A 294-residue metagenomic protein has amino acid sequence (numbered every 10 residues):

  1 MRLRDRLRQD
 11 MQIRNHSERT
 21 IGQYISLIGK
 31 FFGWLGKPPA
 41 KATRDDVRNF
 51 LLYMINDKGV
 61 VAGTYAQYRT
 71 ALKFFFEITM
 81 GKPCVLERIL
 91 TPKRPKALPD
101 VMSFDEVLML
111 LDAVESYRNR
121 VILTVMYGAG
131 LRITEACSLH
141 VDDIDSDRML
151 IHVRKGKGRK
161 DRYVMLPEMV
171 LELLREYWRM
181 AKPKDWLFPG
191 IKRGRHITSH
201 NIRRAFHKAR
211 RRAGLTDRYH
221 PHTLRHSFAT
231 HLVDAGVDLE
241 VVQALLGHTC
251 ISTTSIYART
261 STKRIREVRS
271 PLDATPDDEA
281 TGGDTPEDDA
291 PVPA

Functional and structural regions predicted by a protein language model:
M1-A294: Conserved catalytic core of the tyrosine transesterase superfamily
